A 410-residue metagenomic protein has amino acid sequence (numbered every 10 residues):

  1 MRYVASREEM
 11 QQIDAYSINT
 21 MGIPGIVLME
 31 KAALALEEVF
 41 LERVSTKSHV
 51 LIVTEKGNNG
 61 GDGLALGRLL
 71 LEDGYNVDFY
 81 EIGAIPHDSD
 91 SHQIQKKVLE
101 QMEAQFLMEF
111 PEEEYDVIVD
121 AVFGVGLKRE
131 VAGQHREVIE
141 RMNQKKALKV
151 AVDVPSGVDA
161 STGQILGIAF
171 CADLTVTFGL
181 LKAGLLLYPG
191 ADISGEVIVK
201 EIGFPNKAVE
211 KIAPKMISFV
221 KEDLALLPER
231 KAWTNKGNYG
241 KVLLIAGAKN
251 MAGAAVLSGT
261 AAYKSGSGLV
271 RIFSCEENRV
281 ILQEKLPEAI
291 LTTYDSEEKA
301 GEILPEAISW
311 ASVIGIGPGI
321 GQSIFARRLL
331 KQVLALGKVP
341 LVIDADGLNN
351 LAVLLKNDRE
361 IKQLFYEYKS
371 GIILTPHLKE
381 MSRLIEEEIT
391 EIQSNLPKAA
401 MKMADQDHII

Functional and structural regions predicted by a protein language model:
M1-D78, S89, L174, L185-L341 (+2 more regions): Small-residue (G/A/S/T)-rich helix-start motifs and N-terminal tracts that mark the onset
A65-N143, V280-Y294, E302-E306, W310: N-terminal small/polar loop signature for handling phosphorylated ligands or for N-terminal nucleophile
I82, V154, C275: Active-site loop/turn elements of alpha/beta-hydrolase fold enzymes, especially the short glycine-/histidine-rich
Q95-K96, H135-I139, A172, L330 (+1 more regions): Amphipathic alpha-helical segments in well-structured domains
D116-V117, V122-A213: Internal gly/pro-rich beta-alpha loop/helix module that stabilizes soluble enzyme cofactors or their anionic handles
